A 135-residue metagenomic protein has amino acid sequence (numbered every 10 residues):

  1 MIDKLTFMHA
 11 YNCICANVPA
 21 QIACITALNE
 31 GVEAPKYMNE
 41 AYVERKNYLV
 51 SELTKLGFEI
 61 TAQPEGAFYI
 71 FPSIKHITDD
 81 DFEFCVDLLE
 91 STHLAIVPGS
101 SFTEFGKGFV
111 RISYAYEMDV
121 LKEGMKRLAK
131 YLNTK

Functional and structural regions predicted by a protein language model:
M1-K135: PLP-dependent class I/II
